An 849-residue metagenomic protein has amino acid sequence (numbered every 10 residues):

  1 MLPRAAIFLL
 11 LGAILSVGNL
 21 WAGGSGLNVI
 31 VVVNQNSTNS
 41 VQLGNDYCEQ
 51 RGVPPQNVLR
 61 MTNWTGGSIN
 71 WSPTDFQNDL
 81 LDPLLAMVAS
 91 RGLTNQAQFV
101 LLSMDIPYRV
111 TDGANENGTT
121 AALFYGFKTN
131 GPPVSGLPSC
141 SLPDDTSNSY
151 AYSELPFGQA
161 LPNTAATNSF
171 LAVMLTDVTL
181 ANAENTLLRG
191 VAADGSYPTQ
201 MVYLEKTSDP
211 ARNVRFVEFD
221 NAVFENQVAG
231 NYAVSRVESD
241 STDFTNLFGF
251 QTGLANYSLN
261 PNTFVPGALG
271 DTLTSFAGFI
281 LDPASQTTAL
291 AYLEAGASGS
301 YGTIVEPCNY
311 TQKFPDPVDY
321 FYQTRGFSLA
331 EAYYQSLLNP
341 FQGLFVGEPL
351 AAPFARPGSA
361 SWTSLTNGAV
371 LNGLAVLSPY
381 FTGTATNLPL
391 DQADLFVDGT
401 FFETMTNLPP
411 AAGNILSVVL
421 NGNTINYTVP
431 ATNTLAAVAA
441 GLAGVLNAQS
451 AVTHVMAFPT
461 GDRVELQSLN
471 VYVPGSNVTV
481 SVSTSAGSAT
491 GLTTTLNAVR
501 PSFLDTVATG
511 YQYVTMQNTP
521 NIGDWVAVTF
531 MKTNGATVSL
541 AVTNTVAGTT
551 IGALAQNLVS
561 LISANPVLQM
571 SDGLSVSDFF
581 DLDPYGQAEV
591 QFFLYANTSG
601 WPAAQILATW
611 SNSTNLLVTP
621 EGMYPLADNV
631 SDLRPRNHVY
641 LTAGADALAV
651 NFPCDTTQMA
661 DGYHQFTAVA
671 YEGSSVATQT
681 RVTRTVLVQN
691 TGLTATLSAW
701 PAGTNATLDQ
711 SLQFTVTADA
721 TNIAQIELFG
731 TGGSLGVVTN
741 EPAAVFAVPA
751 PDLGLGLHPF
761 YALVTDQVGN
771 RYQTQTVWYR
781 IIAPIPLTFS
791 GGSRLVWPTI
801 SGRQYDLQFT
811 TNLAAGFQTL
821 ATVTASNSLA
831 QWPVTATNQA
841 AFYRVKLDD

Functional and structural regions predicted by a protein language model:
A6-N19: Bacterial N-terminal signal peptides
G23-D394, D398-E403, S611, Q689: Cysteine-dependent hydrolase recognition
G368-T404, G622-I782: Long, low-complexity serine/threonine/glycine- and acidic-rich segments characteristic of extracellular
A385-L390, A411, N521-G523, D719-A724 (+2 more regions): Short proline/glycine-enriched turn/loop motifs at strand-loop junctions of beta-rich domains
A393-L395, V528, A724-L728, Y805-L807 (+1 more regions): Short beta-strand elements bearing conserved aromatic residues within extracellular beta-rich modules
E403-L633: Polar low-complexity, Ser/Thr/Gly/Ala/Asp/Asn-rich disordered segments used for subunit assembly and tip/surface
G413, G523, D661-Q665, L755-P759 (+2 more regions): Extracellular Ig-like/FN3 beta-sandwich strand-entry sites
R780-D849: Short, composition-biased motifs enriched in small/polar/acidic residues
